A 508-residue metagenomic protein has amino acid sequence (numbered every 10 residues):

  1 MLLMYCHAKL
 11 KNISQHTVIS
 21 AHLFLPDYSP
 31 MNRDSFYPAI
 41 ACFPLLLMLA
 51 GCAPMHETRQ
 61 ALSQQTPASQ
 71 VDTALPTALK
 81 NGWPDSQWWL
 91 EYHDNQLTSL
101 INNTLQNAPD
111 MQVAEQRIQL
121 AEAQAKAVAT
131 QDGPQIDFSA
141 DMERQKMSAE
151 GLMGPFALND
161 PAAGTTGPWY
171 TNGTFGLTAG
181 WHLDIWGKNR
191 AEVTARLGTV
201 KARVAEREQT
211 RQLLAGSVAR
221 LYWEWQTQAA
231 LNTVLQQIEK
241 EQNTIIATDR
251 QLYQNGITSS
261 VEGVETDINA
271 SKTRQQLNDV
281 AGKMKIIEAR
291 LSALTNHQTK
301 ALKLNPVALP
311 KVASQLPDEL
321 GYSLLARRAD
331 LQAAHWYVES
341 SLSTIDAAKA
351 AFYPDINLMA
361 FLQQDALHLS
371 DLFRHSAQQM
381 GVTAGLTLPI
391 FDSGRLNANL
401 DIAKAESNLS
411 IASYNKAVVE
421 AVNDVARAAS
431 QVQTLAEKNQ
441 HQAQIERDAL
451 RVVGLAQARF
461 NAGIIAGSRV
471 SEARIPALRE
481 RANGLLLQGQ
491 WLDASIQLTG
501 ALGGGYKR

Functional and structural regions predicted by a protein language model:
M1-M4: Methionine residue identity
V18, L23-D27, N32-Q106, G154-L158 (+4 more regions): Terminal intrinsically disordered/low-complexity segments used for targeting and assembly
G82, L90, L105-N107, A127 (+5 more regions): Amphipathic alpha-helical coiled-coil scaffold segments and their short linker/junction regions
Q112, Q135-P155, A163-W169, G180-Q209 (+4 more regions): Small/polar (Gly/Ser/Thr/Ala-rich) solvent-exposed segments that form structured loops/beta-strands/short helices used
V113-V128, T210, G216-Q237, E241-Q251 (+7 more regions): Amphipathic alpha-helical coiled-coil segments
A129, T178-G180, D346-K349, T387: Transmembrane beta-barrel domains of outer membrane proteins
G173-A179, L221, L320, M380-L386: Hydrophobic, lipid-facing positions within transmembrane beta-strands of outer-membrane proteins
